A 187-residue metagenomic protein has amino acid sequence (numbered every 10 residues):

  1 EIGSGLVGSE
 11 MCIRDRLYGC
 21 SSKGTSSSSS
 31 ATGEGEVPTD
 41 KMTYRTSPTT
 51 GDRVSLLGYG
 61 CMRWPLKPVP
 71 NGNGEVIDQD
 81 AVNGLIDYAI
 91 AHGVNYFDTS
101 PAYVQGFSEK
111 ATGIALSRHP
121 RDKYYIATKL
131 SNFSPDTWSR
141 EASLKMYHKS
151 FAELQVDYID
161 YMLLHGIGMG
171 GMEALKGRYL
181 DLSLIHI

Functional and structural regions predicted by a protein language model:
E1, G84, A111, K145-K149 (+1 more regions): Alpha-helical elements of Rossmann-like donor-binding domains used by nucleotide-donor carbohydrate transfer enzymes
E1-G8, I13, I185-H186: Single conserved hydrophobic/aromatic residue that forms the stacking wall/gate of nucleotide- or nucleobase-binding
G3, S28-G35, T39, G84 (+1 more regions): Short, intrinsically disordered, charge-balanced linker/junction segments flanking boundaries in proteins
S9-E10, R14-Y124: N-terminal binding-site loop/beta-alpha segment at the start of enzyme catalytic domains that lines or forms
Y59, H186-I187: Adenylate-forming
M62-W64, S100-A102, K129-F133, L164-I167: Active-site beta-loop-alpha junctions enriched in small/polar residues
P68, T137-L184: Glycine/proline-rich, positively charged, aromatic-decorated active-site loop/lid region on the catalytic face
